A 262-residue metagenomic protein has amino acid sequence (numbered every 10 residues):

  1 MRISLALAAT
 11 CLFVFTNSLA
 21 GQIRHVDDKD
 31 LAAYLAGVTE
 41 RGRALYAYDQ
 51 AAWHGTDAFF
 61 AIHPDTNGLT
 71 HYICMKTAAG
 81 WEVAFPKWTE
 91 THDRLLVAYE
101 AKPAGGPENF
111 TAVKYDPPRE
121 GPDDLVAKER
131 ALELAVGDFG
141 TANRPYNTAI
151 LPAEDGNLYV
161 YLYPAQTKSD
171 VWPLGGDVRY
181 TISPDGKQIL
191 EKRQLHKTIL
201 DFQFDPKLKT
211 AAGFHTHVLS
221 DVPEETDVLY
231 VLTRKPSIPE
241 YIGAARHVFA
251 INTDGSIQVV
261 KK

Functional and structural regions predicted by a protein language model:
M1-L5: Positively charged n-region of N-terminal signal peptides that target proteins for export
A6-T16: Bacterial N-terminal signal peptides
N17-G21: Sec/Tat signal peptide C-region and signal peptidase I cleavage site
Q22-A112, P117-R119, L125-G156, I199-K262: Active-site-proximal loop/helix of nucleotide/amide-processing enzymes and allied scaffolds
P86-W88, A165, S183: A generic structural motif
L95-T111, W172-L190: A short, surface-exposed beta-strand/turn
G140-T181: Hydrophobic, aromatic-enriched interface-forming segments
I189-Q203: A short, well-structured beta->alpha microelement
